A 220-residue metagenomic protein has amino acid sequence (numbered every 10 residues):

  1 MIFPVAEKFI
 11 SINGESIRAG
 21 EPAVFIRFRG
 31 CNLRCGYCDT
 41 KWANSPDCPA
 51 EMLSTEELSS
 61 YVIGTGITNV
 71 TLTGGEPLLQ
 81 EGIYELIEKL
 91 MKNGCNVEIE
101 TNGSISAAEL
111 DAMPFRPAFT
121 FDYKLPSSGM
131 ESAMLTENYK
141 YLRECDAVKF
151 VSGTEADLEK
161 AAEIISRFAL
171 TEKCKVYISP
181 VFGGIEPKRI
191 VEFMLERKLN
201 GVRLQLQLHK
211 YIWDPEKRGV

Functional and structural regions predicted by a protein language model:
M1-A6, I10-N13, L33, Y37 (+5 more regions): Amphipathic, alpha-helical segments enriched in basic
M1-R29, L33-Y37, K41-W42, R197-R203 (+2 more regions): Flexible, acidic/Gly-rich N-terminal and inter-domain linker regions that tether and position cofactor-handling modules
F3, E7-I10, P22, R34-R116: Conserved Radical SAM active-site core
F25, N69-T71, A147-K149: Short aromatic/hydrophobic contact patches that present stacked aromatics for nucleic-acid/ligand binding
F25-R29, P46, A162, F168: Solvent-exposed, non-transmembrane amphipathic alpha-helical segments
S59, L78-V220: Conserved AdoMet/S-adenosylmethionine-binding subsite of the radical SAM
